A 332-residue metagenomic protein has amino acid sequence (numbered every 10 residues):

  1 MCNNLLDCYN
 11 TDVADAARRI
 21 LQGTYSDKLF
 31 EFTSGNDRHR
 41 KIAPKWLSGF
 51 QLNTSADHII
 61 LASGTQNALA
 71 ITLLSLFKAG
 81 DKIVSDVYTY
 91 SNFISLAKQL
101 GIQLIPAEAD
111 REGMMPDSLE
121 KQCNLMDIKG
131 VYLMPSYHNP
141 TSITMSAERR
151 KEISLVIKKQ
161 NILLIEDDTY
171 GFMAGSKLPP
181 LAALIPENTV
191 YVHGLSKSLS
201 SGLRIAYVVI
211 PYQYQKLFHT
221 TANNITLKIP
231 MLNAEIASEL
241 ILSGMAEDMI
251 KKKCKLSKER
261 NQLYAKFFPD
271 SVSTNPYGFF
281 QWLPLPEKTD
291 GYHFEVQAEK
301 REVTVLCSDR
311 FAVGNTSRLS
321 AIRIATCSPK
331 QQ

Functional and structural regions predicted by a protein language model:
M1-D37, K300-V303: N-terminal "arm"/small-domain region of PLP-dependent enzymes with the aminotransferase-like
N3-N4, P135-N139, K197: Short glycine-rich anion-binding loops that position phosphate/pyrophosphate groups of nucleotides and phosphorylated
T24-Q160, I165, G171-L184, N188-V190: Conserved core of the PLP fold type I
E187-K255: Conserved core segment of the aminotransferase class I/II
L195, D270, D309-V313: Short, solvent-exposed loop/turn elements at beta->coil junctions and helix N-caps that rim active or binding pockets
I210, W282-K288, V305-Q332: Conserved PLP-binding active-site segment of the aspartate aminotransferase-like
C254-A265, S271-L285, F294-E299: Conserved glycine-rich beta-strand-loop-beta hairpin in the small C-terminal domain of fold type I
